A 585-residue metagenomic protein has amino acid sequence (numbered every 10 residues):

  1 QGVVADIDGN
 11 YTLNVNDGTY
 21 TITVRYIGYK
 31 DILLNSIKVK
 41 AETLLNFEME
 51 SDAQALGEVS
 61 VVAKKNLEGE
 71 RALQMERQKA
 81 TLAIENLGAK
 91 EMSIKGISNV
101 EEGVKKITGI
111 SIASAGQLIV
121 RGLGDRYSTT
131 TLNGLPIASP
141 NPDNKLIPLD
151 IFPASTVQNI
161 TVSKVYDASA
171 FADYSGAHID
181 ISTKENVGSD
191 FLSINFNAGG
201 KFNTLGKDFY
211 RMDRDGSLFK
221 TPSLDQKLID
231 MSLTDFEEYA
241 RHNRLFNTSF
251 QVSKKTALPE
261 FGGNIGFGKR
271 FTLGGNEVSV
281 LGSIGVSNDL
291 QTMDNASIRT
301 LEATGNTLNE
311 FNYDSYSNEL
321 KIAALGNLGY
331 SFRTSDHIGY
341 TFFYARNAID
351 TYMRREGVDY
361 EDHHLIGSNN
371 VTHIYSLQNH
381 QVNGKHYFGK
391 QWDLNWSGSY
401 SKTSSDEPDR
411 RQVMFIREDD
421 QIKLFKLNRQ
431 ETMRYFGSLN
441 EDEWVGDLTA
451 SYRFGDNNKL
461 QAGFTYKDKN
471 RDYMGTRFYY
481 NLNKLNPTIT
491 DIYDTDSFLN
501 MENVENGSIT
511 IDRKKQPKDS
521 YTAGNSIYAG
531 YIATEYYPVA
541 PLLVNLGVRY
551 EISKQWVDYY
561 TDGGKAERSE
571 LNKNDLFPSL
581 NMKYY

Functional and structural regions predicted by a protein language model:
Q1-V62: Periplasm-facing N-terminal accessory domains of Gram-negative outer-membrane beta-barrel systems
N10, K38, N66-L67, R71-V120 (+2 more regions): Periplasmic N-terminal accessory/gating domains of Gram-negative outer-membrane beta-barrel systems
S51-D52, S93, K106-S111, L123 (+5 more regions): Outer-membrane beta-barrel pore proteins
N186-F191, T272-S279, T334-S335, G389-D393 (+3 more regions): Short loop/turn motifs that connect adjacent beta-strands in outer-membrane beta-barrel proteins
T204-T256, K423-Q430, M474, Y479 (+1 more regions): Flexible glycine-rich, low-complexity coil/linker segments exposed to the extracellular/periplasmic environment
L205-F209, T292-R299, T351-V358, E407-F415 (+2 more regions): Outer-membrane beta-barrel translocator domains and adjoining extracellular loop/strand segments of Gram-negative
F246-M353, Y375-V382, F388-G389, L580: Transmembrane beta-barrel wall of Gram-negative outer-membrane proteins
S331, F343-R346, T372-N383, G389-Q391 (+3 more regions): Structural signature of Gram-negative outer-membrane beta-barrels, strongest in the C-terminal barrel of TonB-dependent
